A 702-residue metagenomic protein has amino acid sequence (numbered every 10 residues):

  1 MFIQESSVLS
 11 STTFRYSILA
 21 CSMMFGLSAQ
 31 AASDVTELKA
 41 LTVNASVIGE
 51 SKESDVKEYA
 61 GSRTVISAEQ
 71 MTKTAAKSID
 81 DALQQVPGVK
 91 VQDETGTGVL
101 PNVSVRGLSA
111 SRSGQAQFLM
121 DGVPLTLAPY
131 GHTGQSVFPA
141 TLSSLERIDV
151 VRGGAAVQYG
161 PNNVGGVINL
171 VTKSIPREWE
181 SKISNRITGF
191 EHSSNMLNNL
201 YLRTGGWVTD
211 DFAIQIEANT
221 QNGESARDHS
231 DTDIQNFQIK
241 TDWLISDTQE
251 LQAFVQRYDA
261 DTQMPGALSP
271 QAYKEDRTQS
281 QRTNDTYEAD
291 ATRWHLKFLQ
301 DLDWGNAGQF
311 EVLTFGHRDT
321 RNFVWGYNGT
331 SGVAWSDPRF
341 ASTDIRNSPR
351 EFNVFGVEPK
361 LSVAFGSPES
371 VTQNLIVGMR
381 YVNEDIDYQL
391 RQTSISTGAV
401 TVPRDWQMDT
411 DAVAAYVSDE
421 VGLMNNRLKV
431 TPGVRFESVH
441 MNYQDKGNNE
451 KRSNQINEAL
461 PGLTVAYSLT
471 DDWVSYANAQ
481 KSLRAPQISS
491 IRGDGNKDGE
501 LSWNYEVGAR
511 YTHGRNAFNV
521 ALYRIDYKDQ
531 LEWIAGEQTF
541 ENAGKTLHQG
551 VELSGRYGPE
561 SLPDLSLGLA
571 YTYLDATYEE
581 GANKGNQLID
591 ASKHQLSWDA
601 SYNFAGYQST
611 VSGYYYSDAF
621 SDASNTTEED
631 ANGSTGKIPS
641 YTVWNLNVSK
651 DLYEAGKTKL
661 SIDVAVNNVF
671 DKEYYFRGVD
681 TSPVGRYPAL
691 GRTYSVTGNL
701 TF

Functional and structural regions predicted by a protein language model:
Q4, A45, D618-S624, K650-F702: C-terminal beta-signal and adjacent terminal beta-strands/loops of Gram-negative outer-membrane beta-barrel proteins
D55, A60, D80, Q84-L127: Extracytoplasmic beta-strand/coil segments of soluble accessory domains associated with Gram-negative outer-membrane
V123-R152: Short acidic/polar hinge/loop motifs at secondary-structure boundaries that mediate gating or recognition
A155, T172-G206, A218, S225-R227 (+2 more regions): Short strand-turn segments of transmembrane beta-barrel domains in outer membranes, especially the first one or two
S193-P265, E288-W304: Transmembrane beta-barrel wall of Gram-negative outer-membrane proteins
L202, F298-Y327, D387, S468 (+5 more regions): Membrane-embedded beta-barrel scaffold of Gram-negative outer-membrane proteins
L244, E250-L251, Q256, D290-K446: Face-selective signature of the C-terminal outer-membrane beta-barrel domain
L361-A364, M424, V430, R524-D526 (+4 more regions): Gram-negative outer-membrane beta-barrel transporters
